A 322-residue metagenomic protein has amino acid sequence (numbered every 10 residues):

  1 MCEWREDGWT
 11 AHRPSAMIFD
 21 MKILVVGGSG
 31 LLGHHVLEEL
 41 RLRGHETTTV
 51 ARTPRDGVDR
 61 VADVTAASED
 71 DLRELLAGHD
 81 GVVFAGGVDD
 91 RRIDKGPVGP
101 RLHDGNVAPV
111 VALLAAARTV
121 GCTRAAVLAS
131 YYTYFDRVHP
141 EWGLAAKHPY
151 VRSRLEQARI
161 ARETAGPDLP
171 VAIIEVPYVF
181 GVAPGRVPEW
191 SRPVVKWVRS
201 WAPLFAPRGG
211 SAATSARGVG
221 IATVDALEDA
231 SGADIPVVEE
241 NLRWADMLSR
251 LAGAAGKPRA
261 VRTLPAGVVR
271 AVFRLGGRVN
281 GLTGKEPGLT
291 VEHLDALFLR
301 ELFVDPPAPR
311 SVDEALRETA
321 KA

Functional and structural regions predicted by a protein language model:
I23-R43: N-terminal Rossmann NAD(P)H-binding glycine-rich loop of SDR-like oxidoreductase domains
T49-P54: N-terminal Rossmann-fold cofactor-binding loop
R55-V58, A62-A108: NAD(P)H-binding glycine-rich loop region in Rossmannoid oxidoreductase-like domains and their noncatalytic homologs
A108-R152: Conserved Rossmann-fold NAD(P)-dependent oxidoreductase catalytic core, especially the SDR/UDP-sugar
V138-V238: Oxidoreductase cofactor-interface core, primarily capturing Rossmann-like NAD(P)-dependent enzymes
G210-R217, I235-A254, G267-A271, R310: Substrate-binding strand-loop-helix patch in Rossmann-like NAD(P)-dependent oxidoreductase/epimerase domains
W244, L248-F298: Terminal hydrophobic/aromatic helix or amphipathic segment near a protein terminus
A296-A322: Amphipathic terminal alpha-helices
